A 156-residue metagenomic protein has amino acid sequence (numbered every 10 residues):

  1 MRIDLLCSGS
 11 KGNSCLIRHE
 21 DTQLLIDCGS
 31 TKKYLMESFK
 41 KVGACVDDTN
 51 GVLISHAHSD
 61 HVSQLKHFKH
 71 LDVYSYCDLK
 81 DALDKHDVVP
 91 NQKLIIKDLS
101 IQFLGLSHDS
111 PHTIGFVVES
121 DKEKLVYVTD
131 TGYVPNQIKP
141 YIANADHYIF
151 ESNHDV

Functional and structural regions predicted by a protein language model:
M1-V42, H112-D130: Conserved beta-strand hairpin/beta-sheet module of binuclear metal-dependent hydrolase folds, prominently
L6-S8, C28-S30, A57, D78 (+3 more regions): Active-site metal-binding loops of divalent metal-dependent hydrolases
E20-T22, H67-D72, D81-K85, D121-E123 (+1 more regions): Short glycine/proline-enriched coil/turn segments at helix->beta-strand junctions
T31-S75, D146: Active-site metal-binding motif and surrounding structural segment of the metallo-beta-lactamase
S55-H58, V62-H112: Glycine/small-residue-rich loop that forms an oxyanion/phosphate-binding "nest" at active or ligand-binding sites
K93-I149: Catalytic core of the metallo-beta-lactamase
D146, N153-V156: Divalent-metal (often Zn2+) His-rich catalytic cores of metallo-beta-lactamase-fold enzymes
